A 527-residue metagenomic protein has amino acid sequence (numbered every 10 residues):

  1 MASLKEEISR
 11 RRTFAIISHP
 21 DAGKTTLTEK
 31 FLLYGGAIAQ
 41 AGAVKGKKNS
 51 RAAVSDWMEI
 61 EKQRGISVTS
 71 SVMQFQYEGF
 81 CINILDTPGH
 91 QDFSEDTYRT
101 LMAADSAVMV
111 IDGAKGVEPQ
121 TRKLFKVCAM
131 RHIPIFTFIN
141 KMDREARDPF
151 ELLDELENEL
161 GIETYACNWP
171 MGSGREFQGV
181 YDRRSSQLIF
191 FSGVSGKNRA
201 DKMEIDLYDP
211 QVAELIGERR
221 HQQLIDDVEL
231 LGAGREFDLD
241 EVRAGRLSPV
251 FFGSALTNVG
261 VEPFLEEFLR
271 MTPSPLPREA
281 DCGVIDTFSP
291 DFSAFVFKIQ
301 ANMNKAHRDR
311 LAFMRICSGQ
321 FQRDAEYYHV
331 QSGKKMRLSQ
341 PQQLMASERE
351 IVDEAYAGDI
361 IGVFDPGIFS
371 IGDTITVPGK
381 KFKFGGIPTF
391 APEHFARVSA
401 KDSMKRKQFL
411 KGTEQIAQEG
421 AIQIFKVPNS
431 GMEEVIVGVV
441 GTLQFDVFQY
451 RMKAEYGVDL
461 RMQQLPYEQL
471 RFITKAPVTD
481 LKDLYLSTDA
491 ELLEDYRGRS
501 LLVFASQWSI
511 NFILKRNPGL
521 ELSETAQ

Functional and structural regions predicted by a protein language model:
M1-Q527: Structural and coupling elements of P-loop NTPases
